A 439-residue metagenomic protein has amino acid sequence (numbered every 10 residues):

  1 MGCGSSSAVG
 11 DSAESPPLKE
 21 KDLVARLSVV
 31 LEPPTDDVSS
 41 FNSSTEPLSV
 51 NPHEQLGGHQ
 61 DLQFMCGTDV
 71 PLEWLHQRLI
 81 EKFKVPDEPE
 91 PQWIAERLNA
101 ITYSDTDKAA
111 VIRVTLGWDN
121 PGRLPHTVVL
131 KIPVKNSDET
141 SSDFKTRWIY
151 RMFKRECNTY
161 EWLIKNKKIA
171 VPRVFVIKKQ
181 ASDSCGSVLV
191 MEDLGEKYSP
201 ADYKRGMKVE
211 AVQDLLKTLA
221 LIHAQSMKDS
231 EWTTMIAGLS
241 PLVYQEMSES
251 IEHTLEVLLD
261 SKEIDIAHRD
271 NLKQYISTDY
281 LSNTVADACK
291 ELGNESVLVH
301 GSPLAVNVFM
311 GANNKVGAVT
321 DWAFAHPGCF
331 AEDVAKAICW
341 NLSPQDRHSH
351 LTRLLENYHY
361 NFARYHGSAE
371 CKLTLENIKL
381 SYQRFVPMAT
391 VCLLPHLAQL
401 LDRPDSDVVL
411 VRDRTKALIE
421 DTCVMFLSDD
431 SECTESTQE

Functional and structural regions predicted by a protein language model:
G2-C3: Context-dependent free N-terminus signature
S7-P52: Long, low-complexity, highly charged intrinsically disordered regions that are enriched for acidic
E46-L98: Juxta-kinase regulatory segment immediately upstream of eukaryotic protein kinase catalytic domains
Y103, D107-E249, F330: Conserved ATP-binding subdomain of kinase catalytic cores across diverse folds
D107-P121, Y280-F330, E439: Active-site acidic catalytic loop and adjacent metal/ATP-binding pocket of ATP-dependent phosphoryl transfer enzymes
N158, F324-S368, M388-L410: Active-site activation/catalytic loop segments of kinase-like enzymes and analogous catalytic loops in related
Y198-H300, F309-N313, T415-E439: ATP-dependent phospho-/nucleotidyl transfer catalytic cores
R384-E439: ATP/Mg2+ or Mg2+-diphosphate-binding catalytic cores that bind nucleotide phosphates or diphosphates via glycine-rich
